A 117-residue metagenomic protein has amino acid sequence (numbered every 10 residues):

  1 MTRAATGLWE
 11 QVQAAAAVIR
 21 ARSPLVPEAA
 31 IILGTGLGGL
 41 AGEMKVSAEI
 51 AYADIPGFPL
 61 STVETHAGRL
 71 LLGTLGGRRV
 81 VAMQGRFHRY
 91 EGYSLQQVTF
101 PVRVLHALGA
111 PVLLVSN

Functional and structural regions predicted by a protein language model:
T2-S116: Metabolite-binding pocket within alpha/beta catalytic cores that recognizes anionic/polar moieties
